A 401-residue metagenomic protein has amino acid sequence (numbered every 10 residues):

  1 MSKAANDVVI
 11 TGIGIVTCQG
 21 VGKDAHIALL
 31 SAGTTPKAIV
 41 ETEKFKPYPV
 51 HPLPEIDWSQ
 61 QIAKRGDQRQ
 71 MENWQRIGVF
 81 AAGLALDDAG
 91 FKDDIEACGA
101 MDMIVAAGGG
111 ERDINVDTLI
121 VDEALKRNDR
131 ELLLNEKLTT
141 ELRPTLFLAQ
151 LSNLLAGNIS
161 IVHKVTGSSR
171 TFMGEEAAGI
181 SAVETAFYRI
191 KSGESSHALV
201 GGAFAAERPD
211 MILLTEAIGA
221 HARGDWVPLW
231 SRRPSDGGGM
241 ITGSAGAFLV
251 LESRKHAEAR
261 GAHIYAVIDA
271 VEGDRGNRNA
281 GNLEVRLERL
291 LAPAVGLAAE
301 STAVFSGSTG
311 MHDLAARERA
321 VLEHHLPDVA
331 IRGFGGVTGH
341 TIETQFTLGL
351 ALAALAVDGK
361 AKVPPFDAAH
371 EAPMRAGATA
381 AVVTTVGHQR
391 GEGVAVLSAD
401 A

Functional and structural regions predicted by a protein language model:
M1-S168, I180, Y188-S192, A203 (+3 more regions): Conserved "HGTGT" condensation-loop signature of ketosynthase/thiolase-family condensing enzymes that catalyze
T171-A177: Short beta->alpha junction loops
T185: Internal active-site segments that recognize and position negatively charged phosphoryl groups and nucleotide moieties
E194-H197: Alpha-to-beta junction loops
